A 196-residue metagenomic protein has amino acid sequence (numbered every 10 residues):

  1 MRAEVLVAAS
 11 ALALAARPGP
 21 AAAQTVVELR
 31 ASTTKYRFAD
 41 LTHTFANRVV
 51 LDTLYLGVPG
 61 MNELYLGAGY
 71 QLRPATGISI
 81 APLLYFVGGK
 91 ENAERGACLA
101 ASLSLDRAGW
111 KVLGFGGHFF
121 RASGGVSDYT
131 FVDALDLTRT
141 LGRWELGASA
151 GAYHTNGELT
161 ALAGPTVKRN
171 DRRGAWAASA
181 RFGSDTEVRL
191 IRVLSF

Functional and structural regions predicted by a protein language model:
M1-Q24: Cleavable N-terminal export/targeting peptides
R17-G19, A81, G164: Hydrophobic alpha-helix-in-membranes signature
Q24, A31-V50, P59-E63, Q71-R73 (+2 more regions): Outer-membrane beta-barrel transmembrane domain signature
L56: Short, solvent-exposed loop/turn elements at beta->coil junctions and helix N-caps that rim active or binding pockets
L64-G69, A81-L83: Glycine/small-residue-rich loop that forms an oxyanion/phosphate-binding "nest" at active or ligand-binding sites
Y85-V87: Extended, low-complexity, charged alpha-helical tracts that assemble into coiled-coils or amphipathic helices used
